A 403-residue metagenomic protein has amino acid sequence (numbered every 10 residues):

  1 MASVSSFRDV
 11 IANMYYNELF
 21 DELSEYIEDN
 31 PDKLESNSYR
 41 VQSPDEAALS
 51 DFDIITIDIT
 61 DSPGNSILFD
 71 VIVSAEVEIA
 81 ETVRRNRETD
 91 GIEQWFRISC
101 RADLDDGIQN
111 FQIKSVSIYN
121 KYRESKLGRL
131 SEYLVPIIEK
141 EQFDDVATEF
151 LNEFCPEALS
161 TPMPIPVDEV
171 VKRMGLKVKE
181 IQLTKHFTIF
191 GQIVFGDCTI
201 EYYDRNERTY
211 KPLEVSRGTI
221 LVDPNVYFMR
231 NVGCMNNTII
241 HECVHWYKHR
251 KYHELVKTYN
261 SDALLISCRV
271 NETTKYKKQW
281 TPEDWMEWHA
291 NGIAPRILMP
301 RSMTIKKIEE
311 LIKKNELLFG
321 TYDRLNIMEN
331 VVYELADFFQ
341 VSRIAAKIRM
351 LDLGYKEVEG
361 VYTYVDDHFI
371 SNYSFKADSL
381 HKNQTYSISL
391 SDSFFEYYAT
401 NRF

Functional and structural regions predicted by a protein language model:
M1-D197: A metal-dependent hydrolase signature that marks the N-terminal structural subdomain at the beginning of catalytic folds
A2-D70, S302-F403: Pan-zinc metallopeptidase signature
V171, A290, A346: Divalent metal-coordination and catalytic microenvironments
K179-I239, H249-E254: Active-site scaffold of zinc-dependent metalloenzymes
I189-S216, Y259-T273, K313-N326, Q384-Y386 (+1 more regions): Charged, glycine/proline-rich intrinsically disordered loops and linkers
G233-N237, H249-T281: Post-HEXXH active-site segment of zinc metalloproteases
I239-K248, H289: Active-site His/Glu-centered metal-binding helix of metallohydrolases
K278-T281, W285, H289-G320: Short helix/loop segments within enzyme catalytic domains that coordinate or immediately flank catalytic cofactors
